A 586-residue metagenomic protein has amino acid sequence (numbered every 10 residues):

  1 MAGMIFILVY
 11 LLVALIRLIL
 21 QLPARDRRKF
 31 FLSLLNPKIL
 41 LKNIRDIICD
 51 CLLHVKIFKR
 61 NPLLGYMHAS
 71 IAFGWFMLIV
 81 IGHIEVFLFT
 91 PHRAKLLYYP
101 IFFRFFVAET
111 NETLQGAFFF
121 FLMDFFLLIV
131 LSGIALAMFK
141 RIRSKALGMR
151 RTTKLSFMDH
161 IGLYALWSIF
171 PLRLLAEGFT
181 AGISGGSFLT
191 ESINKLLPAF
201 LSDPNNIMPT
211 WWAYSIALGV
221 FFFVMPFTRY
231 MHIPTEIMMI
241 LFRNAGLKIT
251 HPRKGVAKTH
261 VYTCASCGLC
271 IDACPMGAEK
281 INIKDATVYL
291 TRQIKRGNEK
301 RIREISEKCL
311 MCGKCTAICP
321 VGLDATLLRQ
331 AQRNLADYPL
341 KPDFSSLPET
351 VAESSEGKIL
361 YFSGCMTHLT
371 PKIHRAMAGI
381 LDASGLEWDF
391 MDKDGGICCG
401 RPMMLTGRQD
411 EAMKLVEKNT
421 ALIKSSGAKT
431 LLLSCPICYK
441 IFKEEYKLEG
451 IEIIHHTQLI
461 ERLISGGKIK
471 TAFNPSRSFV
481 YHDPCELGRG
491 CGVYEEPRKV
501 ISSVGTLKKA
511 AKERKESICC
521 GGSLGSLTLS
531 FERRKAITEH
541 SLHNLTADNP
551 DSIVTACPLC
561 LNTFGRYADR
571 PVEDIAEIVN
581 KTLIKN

Functional and structural regions predicted by a protein language model:
M1-G255, I271, R333: Membrane-embedded alpha-helical bundles of multi-pass integral membrane proteins
V55, N61-A69, H260-V261, A317-G322 (+2 more regions): Conserved short loop/turn motifs at secondary-structure junctions
K59-G65, G277, E307, F344: Short coil/turn segments at secondary-structure boundaries
S168, I193, L197-L201, T250-G255 (+2 more regions): Iron-sulfur cluster-binding electron-transfer modules in prokaryotic oxidoreductases
H232-T235, A265, L269-K295, R303-A336 (+2 more regions): Iron-sulfur cluster-binding cysteine motifs and their immediate structural context in ferredoxin-like electron-transfer
I240-R243, K280-I294, R498-V504, E513-E516: Active/binding-pocket-proximal capping segment
G255-T263: Membrane-embedded translocation segments of transport machinery
